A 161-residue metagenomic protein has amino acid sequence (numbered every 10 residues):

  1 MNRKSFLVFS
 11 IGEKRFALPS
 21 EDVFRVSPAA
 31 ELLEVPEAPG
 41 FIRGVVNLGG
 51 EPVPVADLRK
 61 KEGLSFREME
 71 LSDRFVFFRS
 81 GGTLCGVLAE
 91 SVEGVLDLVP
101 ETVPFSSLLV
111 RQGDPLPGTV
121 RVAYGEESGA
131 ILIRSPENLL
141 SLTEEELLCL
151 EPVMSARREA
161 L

Functional and structural regions predicted by a protein language model:
M1-L161: An acidic, low-aromatic, low-complexity terminal/linker signal
